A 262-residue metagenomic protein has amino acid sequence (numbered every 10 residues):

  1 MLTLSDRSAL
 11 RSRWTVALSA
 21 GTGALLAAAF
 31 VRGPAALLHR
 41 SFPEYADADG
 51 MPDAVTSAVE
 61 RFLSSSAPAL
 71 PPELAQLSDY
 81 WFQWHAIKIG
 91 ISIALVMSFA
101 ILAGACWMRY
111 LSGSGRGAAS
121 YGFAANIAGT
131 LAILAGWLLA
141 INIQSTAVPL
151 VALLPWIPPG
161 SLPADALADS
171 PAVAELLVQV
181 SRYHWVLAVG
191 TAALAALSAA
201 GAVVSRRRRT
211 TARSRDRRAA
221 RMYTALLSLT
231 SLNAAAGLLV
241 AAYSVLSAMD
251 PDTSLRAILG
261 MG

Functional and structural regions predicted by a protein language model:
L2-R13, A35, A100-F123, L139-A147 (+2 more regions): Cytoplasmic membrane-interface segments at the C-terminal ends of transmembrane helices
L2-S8, E60-A118: N-terminal extramembrane/targeting module of integral membrane proteins
R13-A28, V59-S65: Alpha-helical transmembrane segments
W14-A20, Y80-F99, A125-T130, Q179-A200: Transmembrane alpha-helical segments and their cytosolic interface motifs in multi-pass membrane proteins
A20-P52, N126-P159, L229-A242: Hydrophobic alpha-helical membrane-insertion segments
V31-H85, T146-Q179, L246-G262: Long, glycine/tryptophan/cysteine-rich extracytoplasmic
E73-F82, A86, S112-G122, A172-W185 (+1 more regions): Juxtamembrane loop-transmembrane helix junctions in multi-pass integral membrane proteins, especially the extracellular
T224-G262: A cross-kingdom marker for long, charged
